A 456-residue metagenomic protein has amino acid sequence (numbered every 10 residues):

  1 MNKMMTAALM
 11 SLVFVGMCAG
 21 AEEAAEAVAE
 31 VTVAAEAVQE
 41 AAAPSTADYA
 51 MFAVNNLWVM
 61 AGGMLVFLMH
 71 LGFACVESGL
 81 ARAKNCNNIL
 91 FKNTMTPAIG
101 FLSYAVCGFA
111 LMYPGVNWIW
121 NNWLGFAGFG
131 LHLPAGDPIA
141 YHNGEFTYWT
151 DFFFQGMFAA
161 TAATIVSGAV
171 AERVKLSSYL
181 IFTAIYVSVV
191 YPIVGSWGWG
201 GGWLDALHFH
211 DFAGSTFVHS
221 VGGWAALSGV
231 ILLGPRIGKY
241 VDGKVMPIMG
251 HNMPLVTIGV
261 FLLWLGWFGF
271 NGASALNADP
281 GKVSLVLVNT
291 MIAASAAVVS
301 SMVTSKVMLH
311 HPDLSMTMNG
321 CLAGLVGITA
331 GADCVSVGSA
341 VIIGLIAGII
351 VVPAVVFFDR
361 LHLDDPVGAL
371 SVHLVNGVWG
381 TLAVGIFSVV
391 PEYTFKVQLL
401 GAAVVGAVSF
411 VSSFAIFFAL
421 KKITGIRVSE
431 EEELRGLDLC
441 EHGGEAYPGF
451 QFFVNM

Functional and structural regions predicted by a protein language model:
N2-T6, G20-M456: Hydrophobic alpha-helical transmembrane bundles of multi-pass membrane proteins
S11-G20: Hydrophobic h-region of N-terminal signal peptides that target proteins for export in Gram-negative bacteria
